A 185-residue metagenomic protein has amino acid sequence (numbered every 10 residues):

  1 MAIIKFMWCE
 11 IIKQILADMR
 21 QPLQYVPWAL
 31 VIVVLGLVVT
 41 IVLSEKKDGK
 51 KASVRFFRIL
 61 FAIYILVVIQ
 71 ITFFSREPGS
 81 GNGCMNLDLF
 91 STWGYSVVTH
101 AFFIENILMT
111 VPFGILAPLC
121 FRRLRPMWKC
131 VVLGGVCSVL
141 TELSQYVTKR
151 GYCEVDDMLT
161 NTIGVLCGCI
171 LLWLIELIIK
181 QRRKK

Functional and structural regions predicted by a protein language model:
A2-K149, V155, C169, W173-K185: Bulky hydrophobic segments
